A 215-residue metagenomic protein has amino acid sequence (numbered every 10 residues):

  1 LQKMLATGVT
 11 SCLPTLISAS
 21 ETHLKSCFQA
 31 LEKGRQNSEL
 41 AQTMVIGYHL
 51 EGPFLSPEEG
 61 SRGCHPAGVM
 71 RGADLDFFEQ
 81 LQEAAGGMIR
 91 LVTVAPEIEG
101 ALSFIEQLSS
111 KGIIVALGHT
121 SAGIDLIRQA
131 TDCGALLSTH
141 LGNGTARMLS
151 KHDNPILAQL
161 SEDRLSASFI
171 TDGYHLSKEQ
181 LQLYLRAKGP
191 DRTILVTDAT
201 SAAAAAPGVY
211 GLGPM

Functional and structural regions predicted by a protein language model:
L1-C27, T43-S56, A85-E97, I113-V115 (+3 more regions): Divalent metal-dependent hydrolysis catalytic cores, especially in the metallo-beta-lactamase
L5, E32, Q82-A85, S109 (+2 more regions): Non-catalytic positions within long, well-ordered alpha-helices that form the structural scaffold/packing of enzyme
T22-K33, S61: Metal-dependent catalytic neighborhoods of phosphoester/phosphodiester hydrolases
L24, P96-S109, I124-L126, M148-I156: Active-site-adjacent beta->alpha loops and helix N-cap segments on the catalytic face of soluble alpha/beta enzymes
S56-E83: Conserved phosphate-binding/catalytic loop of the ribokinase/pfkB sugar-kinase fold
D74-M88, S109, I113, G118: Glycine/proline-rich, positively charged, aromatic-decorated active-site loop/lid region on the catalytic face
A95-E99, H119-G123, G173-L176: Short beta->alpha connector loops
L126-M215: Active-site-adjacent C-terminal substructures of enzyme catalytic domains
